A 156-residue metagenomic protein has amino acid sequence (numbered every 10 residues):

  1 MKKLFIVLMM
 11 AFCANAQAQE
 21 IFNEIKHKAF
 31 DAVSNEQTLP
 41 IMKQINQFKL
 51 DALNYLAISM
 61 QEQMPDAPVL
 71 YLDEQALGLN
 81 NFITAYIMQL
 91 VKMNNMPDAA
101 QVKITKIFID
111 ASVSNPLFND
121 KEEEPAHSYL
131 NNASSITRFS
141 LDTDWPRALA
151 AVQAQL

Functional and structural regions predicted by a protein language model:
M1-L4, Q19, Q44, Q63-L72 (+2 more regions): Intrinsic low-complexity, intrinsically disordered segments enriched in polar/basic residues
K2-K3, K26-K28, K43, K49 (+3 more regions): Context-gated lysine
K3-C13: Sec-dependent N-terminal signal peptides
M10-A11, K43, A150: Position-driven detector of the extreme protein N-terminus
F12, V33, Q37, S134 (+1 more regions): Generic secondary-structure transition motif, activating predominantly at the C-termini of alpha-helices
A14-A18: Sec/Tat signal peptide C-region and signal peptidase I cleavage site
Q19-D66: Immediate post-signal-peptide N-terminus of mature secreted/exported proteins
L70-Q155: Surface-exposed, polar helix/loop patches in the mature regions of secreted/periplasmic/lumenal proteins that form
